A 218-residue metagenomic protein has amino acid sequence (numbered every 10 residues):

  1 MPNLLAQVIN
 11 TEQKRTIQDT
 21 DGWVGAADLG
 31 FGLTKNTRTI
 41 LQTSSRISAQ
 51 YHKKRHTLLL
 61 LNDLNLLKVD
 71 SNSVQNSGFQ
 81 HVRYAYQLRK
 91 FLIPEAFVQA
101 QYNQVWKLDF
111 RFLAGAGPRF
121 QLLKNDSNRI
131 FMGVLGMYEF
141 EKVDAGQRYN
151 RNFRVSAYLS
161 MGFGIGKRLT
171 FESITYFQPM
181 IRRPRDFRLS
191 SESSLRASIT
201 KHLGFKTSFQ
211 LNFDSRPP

Functional and structural regions predicted by a protein language model:
M1-D21: Cleavable N-terminal export/targeting peptides
I17-L33, T57-L60: Transmembrane beta-strand segments of Gram-negative outer membrane beta-barrel proteins
D21-W23, T39-T43, V74-G78, L108-A114 (+3 more regions): Residues that define the transmembrane beta-barrel architecture of outer-membrane proteins
W23, R55-L60, F91-P94, D126-I130 (+3 more regions): Repeated loop/turn-to-beta-strand initiation elements of outer-membrane beta-barrel proteins
A27-F31, S45-Y51, V82-Y86, A116-F120 (+5 more regions): Residues on the lipid-exposed face of transmembrane beta-strands in outer-membrane beta-barrel proteins
F31-K35, K53, L64-K68, A100-Q104 (+4 more regions): Transmembrane beta-strands of outer-membrane beta-barrel pores
L33-L41, V69-Q75, Y102-D109, D144-G146 (+2 more regions): Solvent-exposed loop/turn segments connecting transmembrane beta-strands in outer-membrane beta-barrel proteins
R182-P218: Predominantly the C-terminal beta-signal and adjacent terminal strand-loop region of outer-membrane beta-barrel
